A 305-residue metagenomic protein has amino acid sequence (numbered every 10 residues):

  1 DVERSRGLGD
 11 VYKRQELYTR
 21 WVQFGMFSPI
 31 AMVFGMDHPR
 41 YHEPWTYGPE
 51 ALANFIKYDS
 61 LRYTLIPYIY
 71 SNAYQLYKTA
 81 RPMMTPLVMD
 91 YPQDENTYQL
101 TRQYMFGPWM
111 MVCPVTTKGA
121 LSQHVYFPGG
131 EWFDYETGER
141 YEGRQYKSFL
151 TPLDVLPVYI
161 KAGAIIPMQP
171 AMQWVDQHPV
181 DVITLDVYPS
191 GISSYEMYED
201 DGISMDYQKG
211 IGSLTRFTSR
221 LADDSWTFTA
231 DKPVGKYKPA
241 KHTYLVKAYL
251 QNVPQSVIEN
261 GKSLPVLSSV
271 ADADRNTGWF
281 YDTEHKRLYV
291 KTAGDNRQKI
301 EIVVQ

Functional and structural regions predicted by a protein language model:
D1-Y12: Short, small-residue-biased leader/transition segments that mark boundaries at the very start of proteins
D10-V155, I160-K161: Catalytic-domain carbohydrate-binding cleft regions of carbohydrate-active enzymes
T101-R102, Q123, T215-F217, Q255 (+1 more regions): Residue-level detector of beta-strand structural context in well-folded domains
M105-F106, F127, L221-D223, Y281: Generic beta-strand structural signal
G119, R144, A293-K299: Solvent-exposed, conformationally flexible loop/turn segments
Y135-L153, I258-R287: Solvent-exposed beta-strand/loop surfaces of large extracellular or lumenal domains
A162-K262, V270-A271, D282-R287, K291-Q298 (+1 more regions): Accessory, solvent-exposed terminal regions and/or long lumenal/extracellular loops of proteins
